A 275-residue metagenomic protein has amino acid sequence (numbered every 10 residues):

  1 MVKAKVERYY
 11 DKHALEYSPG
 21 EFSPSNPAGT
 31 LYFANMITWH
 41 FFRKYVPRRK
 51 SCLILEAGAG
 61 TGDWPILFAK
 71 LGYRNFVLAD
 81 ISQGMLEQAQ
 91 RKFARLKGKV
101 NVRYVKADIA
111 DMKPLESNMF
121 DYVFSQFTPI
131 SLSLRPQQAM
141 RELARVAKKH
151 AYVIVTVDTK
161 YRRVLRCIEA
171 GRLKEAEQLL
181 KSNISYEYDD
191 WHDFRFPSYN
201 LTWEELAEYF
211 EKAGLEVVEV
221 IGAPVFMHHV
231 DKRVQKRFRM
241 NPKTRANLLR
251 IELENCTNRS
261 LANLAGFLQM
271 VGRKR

Functional and structural regions predicted by a protein language model:
M1-R49, D63, L67: Conserved class I S-adenosyl-L-methionine
D63-D111: Class I SAM-dependent methyltransferase SAM/SAH-binding core
P114-Y122: A short acidic, Gly/Pro-enriched loop at the edge of an enzyme's catalytic core that lines a small-molecule cofactor
Y122-R135: A short SAM/SAH-binding and catalytic strip from SAM-dependent methyltransferases
Q137-K149: A short glycine-rich, Lys/Arg-flanked "PGG" loop and its adjoining helix->strand segment in the class I
Y152-N183: Conserved class I S-adenosyl-L-methionine
D190-E205: Acceptor-substrate binding/catalytic loop of class I
E219-R275: A C-terminal cap/extension of S-adenosyl-L-methionine-dependent methyltransferases that defines the acceptor-substrate
